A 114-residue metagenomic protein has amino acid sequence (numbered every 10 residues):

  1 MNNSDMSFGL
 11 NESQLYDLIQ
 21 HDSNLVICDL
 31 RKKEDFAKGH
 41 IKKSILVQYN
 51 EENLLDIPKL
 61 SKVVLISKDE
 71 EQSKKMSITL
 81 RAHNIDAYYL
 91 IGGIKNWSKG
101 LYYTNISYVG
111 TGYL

Functional and structural regions predicted by a protein language model:
M1-Y16, H21-V26, K32-K62, S67-L114: Rhodanese-like catalytic fold shared by cysteine-dependent sulfurtransferases and DSP/PTP-type phosphatases
